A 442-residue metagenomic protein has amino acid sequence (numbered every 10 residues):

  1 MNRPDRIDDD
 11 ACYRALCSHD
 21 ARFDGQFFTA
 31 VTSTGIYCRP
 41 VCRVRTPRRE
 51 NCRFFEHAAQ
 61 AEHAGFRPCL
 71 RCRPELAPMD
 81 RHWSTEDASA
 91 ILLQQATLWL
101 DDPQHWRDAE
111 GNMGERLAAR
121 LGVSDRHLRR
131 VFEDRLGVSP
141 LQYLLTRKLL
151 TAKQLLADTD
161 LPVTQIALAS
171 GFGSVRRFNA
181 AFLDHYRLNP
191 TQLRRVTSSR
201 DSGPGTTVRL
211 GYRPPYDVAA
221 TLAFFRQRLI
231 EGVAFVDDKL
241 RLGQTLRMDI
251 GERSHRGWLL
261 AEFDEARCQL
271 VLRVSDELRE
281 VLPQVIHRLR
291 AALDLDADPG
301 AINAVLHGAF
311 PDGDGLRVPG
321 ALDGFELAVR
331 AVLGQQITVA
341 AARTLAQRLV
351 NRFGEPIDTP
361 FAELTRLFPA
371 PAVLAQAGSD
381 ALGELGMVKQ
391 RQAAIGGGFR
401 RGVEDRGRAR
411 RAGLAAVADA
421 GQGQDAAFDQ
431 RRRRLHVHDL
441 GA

Functional and structural regions predicted by a protein language model:
M1-A442: HhH-family (HhH-GPD) DNA N-glycosylase catalytic core used in base-excision repair
